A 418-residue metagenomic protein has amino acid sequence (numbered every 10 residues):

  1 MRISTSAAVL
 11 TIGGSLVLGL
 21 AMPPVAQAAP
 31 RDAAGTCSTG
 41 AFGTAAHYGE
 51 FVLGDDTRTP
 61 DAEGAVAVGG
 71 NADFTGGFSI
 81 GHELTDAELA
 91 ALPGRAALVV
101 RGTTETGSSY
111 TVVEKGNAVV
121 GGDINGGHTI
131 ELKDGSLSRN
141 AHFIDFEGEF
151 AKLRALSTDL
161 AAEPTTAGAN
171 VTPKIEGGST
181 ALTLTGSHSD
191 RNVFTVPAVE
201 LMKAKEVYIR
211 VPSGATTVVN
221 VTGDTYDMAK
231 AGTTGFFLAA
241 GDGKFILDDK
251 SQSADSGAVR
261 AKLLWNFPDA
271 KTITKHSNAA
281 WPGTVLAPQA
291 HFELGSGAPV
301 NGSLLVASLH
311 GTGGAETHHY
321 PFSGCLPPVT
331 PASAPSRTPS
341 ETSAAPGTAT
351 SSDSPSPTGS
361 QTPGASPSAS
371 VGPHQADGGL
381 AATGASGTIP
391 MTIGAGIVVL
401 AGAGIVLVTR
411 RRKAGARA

Functional and structural regions predicted by a protein language model:
M1-A29, T388-A414: Secretory targeting and sorting signals
R2-A7, L16-A33, F51-L53, A87-A96 (+8 more regions): Core subunits and conserved enzymes of cellular information-processing and envelope-translocation systems across
L18-M22, A240, L247-D249, A382 (+1 more regions): Generic detector of low-complexity/intrinsically disordered segments and short hydrophobic N-terminal stretches
A29-Y110, D159-P327: Long, polar low-complexity repeats
G40, W265, G379-A381, A401-G402: Short amphipathic alpha-helical segments, especially helix-boundary/capping motifs
S303-S366: A recurrent domain-boundary module in secreted/ectodomain proteins
E341, A414-A416: General helical structural elements
A345-I397, R417: Extracellular Ser/Thr-rich, low-complexity/disordered mucin-like segments
